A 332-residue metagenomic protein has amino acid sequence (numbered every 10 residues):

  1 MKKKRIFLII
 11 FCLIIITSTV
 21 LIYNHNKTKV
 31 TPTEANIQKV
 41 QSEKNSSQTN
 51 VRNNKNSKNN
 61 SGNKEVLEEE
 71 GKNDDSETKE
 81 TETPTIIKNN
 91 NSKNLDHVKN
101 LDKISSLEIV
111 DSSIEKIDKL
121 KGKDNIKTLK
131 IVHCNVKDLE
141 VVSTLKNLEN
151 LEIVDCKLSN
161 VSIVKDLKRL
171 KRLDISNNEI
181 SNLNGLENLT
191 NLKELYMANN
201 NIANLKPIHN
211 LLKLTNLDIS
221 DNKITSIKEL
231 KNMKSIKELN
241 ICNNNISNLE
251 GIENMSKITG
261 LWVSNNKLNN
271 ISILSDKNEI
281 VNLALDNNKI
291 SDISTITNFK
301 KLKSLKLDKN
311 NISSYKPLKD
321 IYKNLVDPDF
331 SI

Functional and structural regions predicted by a protein language model:
M1-F11: N-terminal Sec-pathway targeting helices
N26-H97, S105-E108: N-terminal, intrinsically disordered, polar/charged segments of Gram-positive cell-envelope systems that serve as
E80-N135, E149: LRR N-terminal entry segment and analogous cap-like coil->beta motifs
P84-T85, L107-I109, K127-I131, E149-I153 (+8 more regions): Conserved hydrophobic beta-strand positions in leucine-rich repeat
L95-V98, I117-L120, L139-V142, V161-V164 (+7 more regions): Canonical leucine-rich repeat
L101-D102, G122-I126, T144-L148, D166-L170 (+7 more regions): Leucine-rich repeat
I296-I332: Leucine-rich solenoid repeat scaffolds
